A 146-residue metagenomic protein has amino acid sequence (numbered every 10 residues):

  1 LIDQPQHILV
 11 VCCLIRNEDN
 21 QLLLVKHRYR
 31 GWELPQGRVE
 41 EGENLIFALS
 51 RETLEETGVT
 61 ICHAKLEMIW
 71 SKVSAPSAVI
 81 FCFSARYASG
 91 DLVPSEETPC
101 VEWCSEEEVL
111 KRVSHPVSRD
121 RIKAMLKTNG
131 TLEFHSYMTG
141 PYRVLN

Functional and structural regions predicted by a protein language model:
L1-L22, I69: Conserved N-terminal beta-strand and adjoining loop/helix that marks the start of the Nudix/MutT-like hydrolase domain
P5-H7, A75-S77, S95-T98: A generic structural micro-feature
C13, L66, F83-A85: A structural signal for short, well-ordered beta-strand segments
N17-E55, R143: Conserved Nudix-box catalytic region and its N-terminal flanking loop in Nudix hydrolases and closely related
W32, P99-N146: Nudix hydrolase/Nudix homology domain
G37, R51-E52, A64, C104-E107: Structural detector for helix-capping/boundary residues
V59-M68: A short coil-to-beta-strand element that immediately follows conserved catalytic motifs
S71-L92, E102, E106, R119-M125 (+1 more regions): Active-site-adjacent beta-strand/loop module that shapes the phosphate/pyrophosphate-binding cleft
